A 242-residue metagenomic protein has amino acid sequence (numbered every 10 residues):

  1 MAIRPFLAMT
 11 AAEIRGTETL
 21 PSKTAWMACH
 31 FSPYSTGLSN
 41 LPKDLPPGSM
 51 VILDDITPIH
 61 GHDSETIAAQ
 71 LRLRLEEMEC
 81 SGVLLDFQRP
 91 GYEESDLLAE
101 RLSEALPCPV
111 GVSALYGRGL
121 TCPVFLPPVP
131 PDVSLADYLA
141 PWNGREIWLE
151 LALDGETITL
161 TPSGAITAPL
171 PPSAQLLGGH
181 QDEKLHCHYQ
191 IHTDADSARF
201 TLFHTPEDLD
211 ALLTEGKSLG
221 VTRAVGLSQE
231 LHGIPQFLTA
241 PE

Functional and structural regions predicted by a protein language model:
M1-L75, E93: Glycan-recognition patch characteristic of GH18 chitinases/ENGases and related GlcNAc/peptidoglycan-binding proteins
A2-M9, K23-A28, P46-L53, C80-L84 (+4 more regions): Structural preference for beta-strand elements that scaffold enzyme active sites
T17-L20, Y34-L45, A69-E76, L97-E100 (+5 more regions): Residues lining hydrophobic/aromatic ligand-binding pockets adjacent to catalytic sites
T36-L38, H60-D63, G91-D96, T157-T161 (+1 more regions): Extracytoplasmic/secreted cell-surface and envelope-processing proteins
C80-Q175: Substrate-binding surface in catalytic domains of secreted glycosidases
R145-A211: Glycan-binding loop/region signatures in secreted carbohydrate-active enzymes
L212-V225: Conserved, well-ordered alpha-helix/loop/beta-strand core segments that scaffold catalytic motifs
T222-E242: Acidic/aromatic/glycine-rich contiguous surface patches that form carbohydrate-binding/processing clefts and analogous
